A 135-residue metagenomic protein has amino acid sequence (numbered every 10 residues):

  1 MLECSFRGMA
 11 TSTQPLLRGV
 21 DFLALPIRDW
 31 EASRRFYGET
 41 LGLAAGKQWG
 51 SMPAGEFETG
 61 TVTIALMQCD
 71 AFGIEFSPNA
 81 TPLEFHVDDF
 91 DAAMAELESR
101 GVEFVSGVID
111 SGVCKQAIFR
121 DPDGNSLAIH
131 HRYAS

Functional and structural regions predicted by a protein language model:
M1-L16, M94, E98-S135: Vicinal oxygen chelate
L2-R34, T61, T81-L83, Y133-S135: N-terminal beta-strand motif that seeds the catalytic metal site of vicinal oxygen chelate
G19-R28, G55-E58, I74-E98, K115-R120 (+1 more regions): Vicinal oxygen chelate
D29-A45: Amphipathic alpha-helical segments
W30, G50-S51, G60-V62, S111-V113 (+2 more regions): Short strand-connecting beta-turns/loops that link adjacent beta-strands
F36-Y37, F57, F85, F104 (+2 more regions): Aromatic side chains
G42-Q48, F104-V108: Short secondary-structure junctions
A44-N79, S126-R132: Conserved short beta-strand elements that form part of the metal-binding/catalytic scaffold of enzyme active sites
